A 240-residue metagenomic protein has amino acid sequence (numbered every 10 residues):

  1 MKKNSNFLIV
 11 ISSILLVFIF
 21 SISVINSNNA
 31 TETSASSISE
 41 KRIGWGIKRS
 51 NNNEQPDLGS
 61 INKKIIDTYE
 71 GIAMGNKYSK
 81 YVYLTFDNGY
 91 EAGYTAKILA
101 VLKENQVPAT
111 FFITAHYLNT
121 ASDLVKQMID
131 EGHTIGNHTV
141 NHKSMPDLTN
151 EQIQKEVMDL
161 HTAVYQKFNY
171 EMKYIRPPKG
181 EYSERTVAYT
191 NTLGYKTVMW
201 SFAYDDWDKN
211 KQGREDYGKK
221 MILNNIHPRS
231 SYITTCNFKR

Functional and structural regions predicted by a protein language model:
K2-T85, E91-E104: N-terminal pre-catalytic segment of deacetylase/amide-hydrolase enzymes
Y69-E70, L99, S122-K126, V157-H161 (+1 more regions): Generic structural signal for well-ordered alpha-helices, preferentially at hydrophobic/aromatic core positions
G75, I98-Q106, L118-H138, T190-T192 (+1 more regions): Acidic (Asp/Glu)-rich catalytic clusters
V82-T85, A109-I113, T134-N137, K173-P177 (+2 more regions): Structural recognition of the beta-strand scaffold that forms the well-ordered cores of secreted hydrolase catalytic
L84-T85, G89, I113-T114, H142-E151 (+3 more regions): Second-shell loop/turn segments in exported
A92-G93, L118-S122, D147, E184 (+1 more regions): Loop/helix-junction capping segments adjacent to catalytic residues or to phosphate/diphosphate-binding pockets
Y94, K143-Y170, E181-P228: Alpha-helical scaffold elements lining the catalytic groove of polysaccharide deacetylases
F111, M128, I135-H138, I153 (+3 more regions): Hydrophobic packing within well-folded, soluble alpha/beta domains
